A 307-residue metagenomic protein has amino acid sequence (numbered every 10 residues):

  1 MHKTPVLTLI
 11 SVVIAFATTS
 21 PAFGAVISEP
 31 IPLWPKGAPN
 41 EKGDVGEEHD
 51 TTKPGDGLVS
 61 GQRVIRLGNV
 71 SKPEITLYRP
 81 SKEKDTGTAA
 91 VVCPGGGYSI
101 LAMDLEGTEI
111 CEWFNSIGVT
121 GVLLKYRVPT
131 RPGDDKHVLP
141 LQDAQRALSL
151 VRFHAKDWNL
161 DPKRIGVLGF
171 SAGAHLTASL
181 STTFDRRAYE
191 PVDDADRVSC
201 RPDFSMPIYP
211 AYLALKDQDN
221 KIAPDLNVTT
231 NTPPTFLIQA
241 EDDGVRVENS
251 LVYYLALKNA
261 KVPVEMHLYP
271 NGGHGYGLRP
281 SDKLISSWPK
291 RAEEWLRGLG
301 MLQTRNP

Functional and structural regions predicted by a protein language model:
A25-D85: N-terminal cap/lid segment of alpha/beta-hydrolase-fold proteins
T86-G95: Short beta-strand element of the alpha/beta-hydrolase
P94-S99, E241: Active-site glycine-rich loops that stabilize anionic/oxyanionic intermediates across multiple enzyme folds
L101-M103, E109-I110, L124-D161, R279-I285: Catalytic nucleophile-loop/oxyanion-hole region of alpha/beta-hydrolase and closely related hydrolase-like folds
Q142-T230: Primarily recognizes the serine-hydrolase "nucleophile elbow" in alpha/beta-hydrolase and SGNH/GDSL folds
L237-Q239: Short beta-strand/loop motif that positions the catalytic acidic residue of the alpha/beta-hydrolase fold
G244-S250: Conserved alpha/beta-hydrolase "acid-adjacent" motif
L251-P307: C-terminal catalytic histidine-bearing segment of alpha/beta-hydrolase fold enzymes
